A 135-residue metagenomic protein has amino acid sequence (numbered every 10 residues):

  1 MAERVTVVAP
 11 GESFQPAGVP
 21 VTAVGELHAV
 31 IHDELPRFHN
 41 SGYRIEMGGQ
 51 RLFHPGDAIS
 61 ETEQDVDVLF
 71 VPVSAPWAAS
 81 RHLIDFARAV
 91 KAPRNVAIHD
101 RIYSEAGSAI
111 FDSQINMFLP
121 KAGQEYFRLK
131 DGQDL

Functional and structural regions predicted by a protein language model:
M1, T6, D67-F70, K91: Active-site metal-binding motif and surrounding structural segment of the metallo-beta-lactamase
V5-S13, R94-L135: Binuclear metal-ion centers of metallo-dependent hydrolases, dominated by the metallo-beta-lactamase
V8-D65, W77, L129-L135: Core dinuclear metal-dependent hydrolase active-site scaffold
T22-V24, V71, A97: Redox-cofactor binding/interface segments in oxidoreductases and associated redox assembly factors
P36-F38, S80, I84-D85, A109-I115: Charged helix-capping and loop-helix junction motifs
E46, Q50-P55, D67-S74, P93 (+3 more regions): Metallo-beta-lactamase
V66-L83, A87-R88: Active-site-proximal segments of metal-dependent phosphoesterases and phosphodiesterases across multiple
H82-D100: Proline-aspartate-enriched helix->loop->beta-strand connector
